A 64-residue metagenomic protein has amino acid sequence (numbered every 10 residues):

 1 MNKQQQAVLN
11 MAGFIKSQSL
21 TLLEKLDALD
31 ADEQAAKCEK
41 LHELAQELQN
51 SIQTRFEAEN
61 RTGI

Functional and structural regions predicted by a protein language model:
M1-N10: Short, charge/polar-rich alpha-helical segments
M11-I64: Short, charge-rich amphipathic interface segments used for partner binding and complex assembly
